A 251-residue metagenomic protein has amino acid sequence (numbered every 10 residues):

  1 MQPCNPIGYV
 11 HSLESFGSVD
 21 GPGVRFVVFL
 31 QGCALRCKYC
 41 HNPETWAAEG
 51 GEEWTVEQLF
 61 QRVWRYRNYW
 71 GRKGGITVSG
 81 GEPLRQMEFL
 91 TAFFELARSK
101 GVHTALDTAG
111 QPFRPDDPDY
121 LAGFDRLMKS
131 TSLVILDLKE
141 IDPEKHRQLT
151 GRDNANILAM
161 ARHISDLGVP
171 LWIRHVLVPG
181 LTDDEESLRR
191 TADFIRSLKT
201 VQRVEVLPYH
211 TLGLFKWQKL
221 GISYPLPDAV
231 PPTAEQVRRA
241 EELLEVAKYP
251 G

Functional and structural regions predicted by a protein language model:
M1-L30, L35-E52, R65-R72: N-terminal [4Fe-4S]-dependent radical SAM core
M1-V19, W172, L177-G251: Auxiliary Fe-S-binding modules of radical SAM enzymes
E44-A48, R147-D153, G221-A229: Short glycine-enriched, charge-decorated loop/helix-capping segments at active-site entrances that position
G51-Q61: Short cysteine/histidine-rich metal-coordination sites, predominantly Zn2+-binding motifs
E53, G151-N154, P231-A234: Short, conserved loop/turn and helix-capping segments at secondary-structure boundaries that abut family-defining
W64-N68, R72-G75, L84-L207, L212: Conserved AdoMet/S-adenosylmethionine-binding subsite of the radical SAM
T77-S79: Short glycine-rich or small-residue beta-strand-to-loop segments that form or flank ligand, phosphate, metal/Fe-S
